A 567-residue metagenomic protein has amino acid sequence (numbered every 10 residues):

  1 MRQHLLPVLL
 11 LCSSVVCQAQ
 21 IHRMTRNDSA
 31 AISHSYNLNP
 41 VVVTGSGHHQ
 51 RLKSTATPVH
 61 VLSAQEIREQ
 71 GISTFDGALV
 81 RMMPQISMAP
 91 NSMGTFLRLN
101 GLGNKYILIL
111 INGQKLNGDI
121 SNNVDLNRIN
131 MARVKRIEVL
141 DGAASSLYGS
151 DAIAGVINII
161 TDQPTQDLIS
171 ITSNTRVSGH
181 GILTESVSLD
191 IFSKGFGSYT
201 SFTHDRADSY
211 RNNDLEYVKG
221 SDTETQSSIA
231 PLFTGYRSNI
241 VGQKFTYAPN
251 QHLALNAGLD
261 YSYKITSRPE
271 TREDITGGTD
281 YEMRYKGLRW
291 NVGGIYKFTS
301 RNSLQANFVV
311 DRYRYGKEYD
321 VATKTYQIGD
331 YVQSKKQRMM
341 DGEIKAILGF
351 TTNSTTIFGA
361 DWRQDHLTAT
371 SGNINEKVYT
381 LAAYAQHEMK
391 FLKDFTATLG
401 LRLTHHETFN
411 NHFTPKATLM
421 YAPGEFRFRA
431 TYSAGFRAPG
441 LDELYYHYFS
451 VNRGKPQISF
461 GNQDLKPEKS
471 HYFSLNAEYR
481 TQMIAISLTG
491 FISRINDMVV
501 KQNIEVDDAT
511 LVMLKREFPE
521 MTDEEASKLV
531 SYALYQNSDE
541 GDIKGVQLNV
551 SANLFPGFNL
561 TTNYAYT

Functional and structural regions predicted by a protein language model:
I21-R68, N104: Short, acidic, small-residue-rich periplasmic hinge/interaction motif at the N-terminus of Gram-negative outer-membrane
D76-Q114, K135: Extracytoplasmic beta-strand/coil segments of soluble accessory domains associated with Gram-negative outer-membrane
Q114-G142: Short acidic/polar hinge/loop motifs at secondary-structure boundaries that mediate gating or recognition
G118-I120, R133-K135, S146-N158, Q163-D214 (+2 more regions): Outer-membrane beta-barrel translocator/receptor signature
I191-E282: Periplasmic-side early beta-strands and strand-to-turn transitions of outer-membrane beta-barrels
G242, T246-K264, M283-F409, P415 (+4 more regions): Face-selective signature of the C-terminal outer-membrane beta-barrel domain
S371-I374, E407-H412, Y421-F473, I492-K528 (+1 more regions): Surface-exposed extracellular loop regions of Gram-negative outer-membrane beta-barrel proteins, predominantly
L392-D394, I492-R494, P519-T567: Gram-negative outer-membrane beta-barrel transporters
